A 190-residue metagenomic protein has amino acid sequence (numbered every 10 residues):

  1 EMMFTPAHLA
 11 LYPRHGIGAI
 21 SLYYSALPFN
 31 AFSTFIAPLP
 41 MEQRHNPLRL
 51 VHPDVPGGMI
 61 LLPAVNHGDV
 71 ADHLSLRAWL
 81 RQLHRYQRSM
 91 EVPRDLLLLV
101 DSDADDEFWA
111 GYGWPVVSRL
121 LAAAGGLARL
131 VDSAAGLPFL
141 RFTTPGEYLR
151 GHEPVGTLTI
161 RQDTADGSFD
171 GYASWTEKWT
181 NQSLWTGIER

Functional and structural regions predicted by a protein language model:
E1-L11: A conserved hydrophobic secondary-structure block that centers on an alpha-helix together with its immediately flanking
M2-F4, S25-A26, N66-G68, A104-D106: Active-site-proximal loop/turn and secondary-structure-junction residues that shape catalytic pockets, frequently
L9-A10, D72-L74, A110-G113: A short secondary-structure junction signal
A10-L50: Acidic, His- and aromatic-enriched active-site or binding-groove loops in soluble protein domains that engage sugars
L22, N30, V70-D72, F108-A110: Short helix/loop capping segments that flank catalytic or ligand/cofactor-binding pockets
Y23, S33, S75, R141-E147: Short, solvent-exposed coil/turn linker segments
A37-M59, P63-H67, R81-R190: Active-site and substrate-binding clefts of carbohydrate-active enzymes
V70-L80: Active-site glycine- and acidic-residue-rich loops that bind and position anionic ligands or nucleotide-like cofactors
